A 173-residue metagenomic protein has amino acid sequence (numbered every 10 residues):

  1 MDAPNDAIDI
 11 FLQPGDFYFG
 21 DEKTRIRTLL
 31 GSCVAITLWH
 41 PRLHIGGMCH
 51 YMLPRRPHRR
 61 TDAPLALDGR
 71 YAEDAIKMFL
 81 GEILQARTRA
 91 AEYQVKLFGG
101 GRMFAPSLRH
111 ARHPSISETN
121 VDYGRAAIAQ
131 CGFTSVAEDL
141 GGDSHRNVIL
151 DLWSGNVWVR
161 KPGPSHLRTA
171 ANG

Functional and structural regions predicted by a protein language model:
M1-E22, L30, L65-A66: Basic, amphipathic N-terminal segments that precede the first structured/catalytic domain
M1-I8, A66-V95, F104-L140: Alpha/propeptide regions of enzymes that mature by internal proteolysis
Q13-Y18, R102-L108, N147-S154: Glycine-rich anion-binding loops of enzyme active sites
G15, E22-R27, A35-T37, Q85 (+4 more regions): A generic local secondary-structure boundary/capping motif
D21, H40-H44, L152-S154: Short acidic-glycine loop/turn motifs at beta-strand connectors
I26-A86: Conserved mixed alpha/beta catalytic, RNA-binding, or beta-rich assembly cores of soluble enzyme, regulatory
F98-G100: Short loop/turn motifs enriched for small/polar and acidic residues
T119-G173: Divalent-metal-activated hydrolytic enzyme cores
